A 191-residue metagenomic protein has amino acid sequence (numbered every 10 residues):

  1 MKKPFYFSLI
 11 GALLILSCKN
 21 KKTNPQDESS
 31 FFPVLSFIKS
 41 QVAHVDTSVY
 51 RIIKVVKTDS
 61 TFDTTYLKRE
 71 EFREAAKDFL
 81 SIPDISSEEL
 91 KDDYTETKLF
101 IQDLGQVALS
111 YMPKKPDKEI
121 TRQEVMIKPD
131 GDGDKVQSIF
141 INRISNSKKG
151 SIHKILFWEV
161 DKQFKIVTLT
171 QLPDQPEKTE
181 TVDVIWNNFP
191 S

Functional and structural regions predicted by a protein language model:
K2-L9: Sec-dependent signal peptide recognition, specifically the positively charged N-region followed immediately by
I15-S17: C-terminal motif of bacterial Sec signal peptides marking the signal peptidase cleavage site
K19-K22: Bacterial signal peptide processing site
Q26-S48: Post-signal peptide N-terminal segment of mature Sec-exported envelope proteins
V42-G131: Surface-exposed acidic loop/strand-edge motifs in secreted or periplasmic proteins that form small linear binding
V107-S191: Gly/Pro-enriched, hydrophobic low-complexity segments that function as extracytoplasmic propeptides/linkers
